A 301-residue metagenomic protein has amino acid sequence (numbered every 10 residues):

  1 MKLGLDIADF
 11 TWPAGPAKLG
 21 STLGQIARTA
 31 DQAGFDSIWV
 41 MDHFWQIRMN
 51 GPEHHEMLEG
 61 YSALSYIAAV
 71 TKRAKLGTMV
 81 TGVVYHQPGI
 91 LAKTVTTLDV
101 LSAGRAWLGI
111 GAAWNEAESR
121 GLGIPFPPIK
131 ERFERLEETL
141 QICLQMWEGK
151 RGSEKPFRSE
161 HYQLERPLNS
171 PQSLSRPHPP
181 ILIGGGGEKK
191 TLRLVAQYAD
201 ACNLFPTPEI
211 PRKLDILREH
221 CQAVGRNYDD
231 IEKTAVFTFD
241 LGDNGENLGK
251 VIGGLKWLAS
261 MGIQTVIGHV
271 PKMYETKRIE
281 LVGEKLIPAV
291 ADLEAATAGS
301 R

Functional and structural regions predicted by a protein language model:
M1-V70, P179, T207, H269 (+3 more regions): N-terminal beta1-alpha1-beta2 module of alpha/beta enzyme domains
L3-I7, I38-V40, K75-T78, A106-I110 (+4 more regions): Hydrophobic faces of well-ordered beta-strands that scaffold small-molecule active sites in alpha/beta enzyme cores
I7, T29-D31, D36, K130-S175 (+1 more regions): An alpha-helical appendage that flanks or caps ligand/catalytic pockets
I7-S21, T81-G89, P177-G187, V236-G249: Active-site mouth loops of central-metabolism enzymes
D9, F44-W45, G82, A112-E116 (+4 more regions): Active-site-proximal loop/turn and secondary-structure-junction residues that shape catalytic pockets, frequently
A17-A30, L91-T94, G184-Q197, G245-L258: Short, acidic/polar
D31-Q32, L64-R73, V95, D99-R105 (+3 more regions): Acidic (Asp/Glu)-rich catalytic clusters
Q46, N50-G51, T78, V84-Y198 (+3 more regions): Internal, glycine-rich beta/alpha segment that forms the wall or movable "lid" of small-molecule/cofactor binding
